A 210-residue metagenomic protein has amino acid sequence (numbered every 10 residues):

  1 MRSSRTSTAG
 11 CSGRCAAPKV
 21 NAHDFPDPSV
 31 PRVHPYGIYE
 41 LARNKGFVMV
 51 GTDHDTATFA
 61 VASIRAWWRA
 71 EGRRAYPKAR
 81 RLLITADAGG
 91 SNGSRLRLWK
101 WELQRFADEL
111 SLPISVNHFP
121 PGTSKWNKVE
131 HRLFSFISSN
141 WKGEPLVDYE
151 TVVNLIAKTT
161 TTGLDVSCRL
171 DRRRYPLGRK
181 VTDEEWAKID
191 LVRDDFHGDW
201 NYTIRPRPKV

Functional and structural regions predicted by a protein language model:
M1-R5, S91-N92: Short acidic, Gly/Ser-rich segments with clustered Asp/Glu that frequently serve as metal-coordination loops in enzyme
S4-C15: Divalent cation-coordinating acidic motifs and surrounding scaffolds that mediate Ca2+/Mg2+/Mn2+/Zn2+-dependent binding
P18-T85, G89-G90: Electropositive, glycine- and tryptophan-enriched low-complexity nucleic-acid-binding patches
R81-A88, V116-P121, L155-I156: Extended hydrophobic secondary-structure segments that form protein cores and membrane-embedded regions
D87-N92, P121-S124, T161: Short, internal active-site loops enriched in acidic
S94, V116-S138: RNase H-like two-metal-ion nuclease catalytic core shared by retroviral integrases and related mobile-element nucleases
W99-S115: Two-metal-ion acidic nuclease core segments, chiefly of the RNase H-like superfamily
G143-V210: C-terminal accessory extensions appended to soluble enzyme cores
